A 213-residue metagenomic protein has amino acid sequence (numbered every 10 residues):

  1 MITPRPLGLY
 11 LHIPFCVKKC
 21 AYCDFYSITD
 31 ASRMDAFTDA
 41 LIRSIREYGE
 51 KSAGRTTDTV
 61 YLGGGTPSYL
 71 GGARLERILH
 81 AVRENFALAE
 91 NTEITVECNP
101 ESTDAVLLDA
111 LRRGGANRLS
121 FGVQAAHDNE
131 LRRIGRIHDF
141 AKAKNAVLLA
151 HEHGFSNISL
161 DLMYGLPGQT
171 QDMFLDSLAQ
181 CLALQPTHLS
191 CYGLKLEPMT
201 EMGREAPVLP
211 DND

Functional and structural regions predicted by a protein language model:
I2-G8, S27-K51, R55-D213: C-terminal scaffold of the Radical SAM
H12-F25: Local cysteine-cluster metal-coordination motifs and their immediate loop/turn environment, predominantly Fe-S cluster
